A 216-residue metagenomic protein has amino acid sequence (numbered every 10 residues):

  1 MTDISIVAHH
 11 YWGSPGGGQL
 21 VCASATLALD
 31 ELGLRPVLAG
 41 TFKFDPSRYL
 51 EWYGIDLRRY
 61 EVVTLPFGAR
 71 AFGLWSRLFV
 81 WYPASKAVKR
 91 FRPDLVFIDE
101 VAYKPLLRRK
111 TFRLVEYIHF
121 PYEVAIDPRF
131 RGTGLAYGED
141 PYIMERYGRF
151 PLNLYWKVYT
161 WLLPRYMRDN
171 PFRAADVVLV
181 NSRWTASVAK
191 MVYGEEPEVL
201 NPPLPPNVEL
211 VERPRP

Functional and structural regions predicted by a protein language model:
A8-A23: A short, glycine/small-residue-rich beta-strand->loop->alpha-helix junction that serves as a flexible
G18-V21, T41, F97-E100, V180-S182 (+1 more regions): Replace "coordinates the UDP/GDP/TDP-sugar" with "coordinates nucleotide-activated sugar donors
L32-R70: N-terminal strand-loop element at the rim of the active site of nucleotide-sugar-dependent glycosyltransferases
R58-K86, R149-Y155: A short, charged, and often flexible helix/loop element on the N-terminal side of the glycosyltransferase catalytic
S85-K86, T133-V178, A186: Membrane-proximal helix-turn-helix segments that form the acceptor-binding/catalytic region of lipid-linked
K86-Y103, R113-Y117: Short N-terminal targeting/anchoring amphipathic segment
L95-V96, R109-R149, L179, E198: Active-site proximal beta-strand in glycosyltransferases
S187, M191-V192, E198, P203-P216: Acidic anion/phosphate-binding donor-loop and adjacent secondary structure in glycosyltransferase catalytic cores
